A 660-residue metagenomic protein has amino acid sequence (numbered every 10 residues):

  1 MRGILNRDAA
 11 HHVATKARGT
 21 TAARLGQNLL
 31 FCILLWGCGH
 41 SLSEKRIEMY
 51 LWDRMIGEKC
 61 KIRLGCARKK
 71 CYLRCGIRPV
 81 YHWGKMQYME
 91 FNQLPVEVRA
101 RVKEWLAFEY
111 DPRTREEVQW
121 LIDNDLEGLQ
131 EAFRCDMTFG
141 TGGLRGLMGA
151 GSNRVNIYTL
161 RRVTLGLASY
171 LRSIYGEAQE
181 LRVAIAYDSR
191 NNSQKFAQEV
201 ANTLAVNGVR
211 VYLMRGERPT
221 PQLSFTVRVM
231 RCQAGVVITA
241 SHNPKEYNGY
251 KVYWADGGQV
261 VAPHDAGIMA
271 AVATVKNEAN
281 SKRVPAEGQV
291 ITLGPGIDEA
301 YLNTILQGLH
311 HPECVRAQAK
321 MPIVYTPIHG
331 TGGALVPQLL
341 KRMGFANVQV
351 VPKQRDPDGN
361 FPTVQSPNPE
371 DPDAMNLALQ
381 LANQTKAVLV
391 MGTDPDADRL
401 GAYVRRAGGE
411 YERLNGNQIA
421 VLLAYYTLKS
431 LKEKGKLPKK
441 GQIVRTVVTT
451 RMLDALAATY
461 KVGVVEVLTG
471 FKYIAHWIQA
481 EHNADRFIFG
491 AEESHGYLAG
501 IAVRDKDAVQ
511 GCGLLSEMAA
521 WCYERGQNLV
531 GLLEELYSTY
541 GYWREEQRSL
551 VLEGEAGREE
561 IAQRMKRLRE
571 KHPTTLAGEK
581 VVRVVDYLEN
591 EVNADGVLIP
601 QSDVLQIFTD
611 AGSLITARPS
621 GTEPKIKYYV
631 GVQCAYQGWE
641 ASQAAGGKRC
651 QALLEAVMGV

Functional and structural regions predicted by a protein language model:
L5, H12, L29, L34 (+3 more regions): Short hydrophobic targeting helices and cationic amphipathic motifs that mediate membrane/organellar targeting
D8-R24, C38-L42, I62-R63, A67 (+1 more regions): Short, low-complexity intrinsically disordered segments enriched in A/P/G/S/L with frequent Arg, especially at protein
N92-P95, R99-V200, I291-K320, T331: An N-terminal, well-structured beta->alpha segment
W105, E109, R113, L126-M137 (+2 more regions): Gly/Ser/Thr-enriched, mixed-charge loops and adjacent short helices that form phosphate/oxyanion-binding elements
F133-N153, A240-N243, P327-L335, L339 (+4 more regions): Conserved phosphate/anionic-ligand binding catalytic regions in large, soluble enzymes, centered on
A184-Y247, K341-A402: N-terminal small/polar loop signature for handling phosphorylated ligands or for N-terminal nucleophile
R215, V229-G258, P263-K276, P369-G392 (+3 more regions): Phosphate/diphosphate-binding loops
N383, V388-L389, E410-E412, S430-R618 (+2 more regions): Phosphate-binding and adjacent anionic-ligand microenvironments
